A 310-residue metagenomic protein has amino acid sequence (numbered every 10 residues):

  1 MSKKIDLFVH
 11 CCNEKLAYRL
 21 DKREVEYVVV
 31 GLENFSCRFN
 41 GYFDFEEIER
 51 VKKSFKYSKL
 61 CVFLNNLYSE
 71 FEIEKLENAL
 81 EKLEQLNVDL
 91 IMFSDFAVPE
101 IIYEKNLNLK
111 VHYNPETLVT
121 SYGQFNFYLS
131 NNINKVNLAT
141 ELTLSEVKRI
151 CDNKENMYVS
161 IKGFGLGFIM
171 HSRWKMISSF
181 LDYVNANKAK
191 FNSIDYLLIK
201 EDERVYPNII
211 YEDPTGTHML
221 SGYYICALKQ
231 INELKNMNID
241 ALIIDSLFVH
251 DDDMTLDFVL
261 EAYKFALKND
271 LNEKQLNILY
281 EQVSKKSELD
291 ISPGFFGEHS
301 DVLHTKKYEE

Functional and structural regions predicted by a protein language model:
S2-L118, G123, N137-L138, L144-E310: Active-site pocket-lining/capping segments in soluble small-molecule metabolic enzymes
N132-I133: As written
